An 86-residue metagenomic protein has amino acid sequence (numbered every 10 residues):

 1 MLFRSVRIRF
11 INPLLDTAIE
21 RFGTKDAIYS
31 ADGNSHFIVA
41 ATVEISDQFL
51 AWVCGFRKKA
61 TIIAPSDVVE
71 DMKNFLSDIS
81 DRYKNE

Functional and structural regions predicted by a protein language model:
F3-E86: Polybasic (Lys/Arg-rich)
